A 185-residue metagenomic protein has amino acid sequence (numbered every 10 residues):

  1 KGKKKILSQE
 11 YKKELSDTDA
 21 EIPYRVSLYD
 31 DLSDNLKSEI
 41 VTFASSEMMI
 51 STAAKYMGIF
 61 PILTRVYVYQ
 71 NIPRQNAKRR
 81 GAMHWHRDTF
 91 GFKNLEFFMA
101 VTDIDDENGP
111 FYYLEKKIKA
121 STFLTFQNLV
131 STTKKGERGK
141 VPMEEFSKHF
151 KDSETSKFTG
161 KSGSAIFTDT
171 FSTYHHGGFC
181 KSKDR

Functional and structural regions predicted by a protein language model:
K1, M49, F97, T170-T173: Alpha-helical packing segments of well-folded alpha/beta enzyme cores
K1-M83: Non-heme Fe(II)-dependent double-stranded beta-helix
E47-S51, L95, K161: A structural signal for well-ordered alpha-helical segments within the folded catalytic domains of diverse enzymes
M83-A100: Acidic, His- and aromatic-enriched active-site or binding-groove loops in soluble protein domains that engage sugars
F97-M99, T168, K183-R185: A short hydrophobic beta-strand segment most commonly corresponding to one strand of the jelly-roll/cupin
T102-I104: Short solvent-exposed strand-capping/beta-turn motif centered on an Asx-Ser/Thr pair
D106-T173: Double-stranded beta-helix
Y174-K181: Short beta-strand His + acidic residue motifs that chelate non-heme Fe in jelly-roll/DSBH and cupin folds
